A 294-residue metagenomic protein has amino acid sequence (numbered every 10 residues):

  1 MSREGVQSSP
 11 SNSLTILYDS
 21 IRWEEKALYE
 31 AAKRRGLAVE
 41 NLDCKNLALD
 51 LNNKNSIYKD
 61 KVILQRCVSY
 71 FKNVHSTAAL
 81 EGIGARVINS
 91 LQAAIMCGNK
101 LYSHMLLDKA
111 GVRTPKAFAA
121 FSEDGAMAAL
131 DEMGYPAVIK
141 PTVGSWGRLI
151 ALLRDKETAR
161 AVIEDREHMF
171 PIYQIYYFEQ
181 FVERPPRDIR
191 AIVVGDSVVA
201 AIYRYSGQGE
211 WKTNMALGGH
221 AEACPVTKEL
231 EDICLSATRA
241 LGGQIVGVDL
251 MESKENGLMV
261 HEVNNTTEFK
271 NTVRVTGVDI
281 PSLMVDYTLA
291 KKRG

Functional and structural regions predicted by a protein language model:
M1-A93, Y102: ATP-binding N-terminal substructure of ATP-dependent carboxylate-amine bond-forming enzymes
S2-L14, Y18, K54, E81-G84 (+5 more regions): Active-site nucleotide/adenylate-binding loops and adjacent lid/helix of ATP-dependent enzymes
V68-Y70, V143-G144, T266: Short glycine-rich anion-binding loops that position phosphate/pyrophosphate groups of nucleotides and phosphorylated
P115, R148, R187-I189, D196 (+1 more regions): Change "...and in nucleic-acid phosphodiester-cleaving endonucleases..." to "...and in nucleic-acid processing enzymes
A137, V199-A200, V246, M259-E262: Protein kinase-like catalytic core scaffold
A151-L241: Phosphate-binding site of ATP-dependent enzymes
W211-V260, P281-G294: A long amphipathic alpha-helix within ATP-dependent nucleotide-binding catalytic cores
N264-G277: Glycine-rich phosphate/pyrophosphate-binding beta-alpha loops
